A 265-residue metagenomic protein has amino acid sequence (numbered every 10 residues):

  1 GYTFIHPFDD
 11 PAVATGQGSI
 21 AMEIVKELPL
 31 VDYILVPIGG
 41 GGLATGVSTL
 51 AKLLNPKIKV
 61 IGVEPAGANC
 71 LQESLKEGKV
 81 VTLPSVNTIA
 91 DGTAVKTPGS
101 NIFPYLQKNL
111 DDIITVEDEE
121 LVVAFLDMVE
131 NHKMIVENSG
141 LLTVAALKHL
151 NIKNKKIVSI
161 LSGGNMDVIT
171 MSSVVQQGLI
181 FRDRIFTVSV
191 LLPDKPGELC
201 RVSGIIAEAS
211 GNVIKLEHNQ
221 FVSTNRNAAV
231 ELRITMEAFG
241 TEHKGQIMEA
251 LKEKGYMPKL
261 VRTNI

Functional and structural regions predicted by a protein language model:
G1-F4, V86, D183, V230: Gly-rich Lys/Arg/Thr-decorated short loops/hinges at beta-loop-alpha junctions or inter-strand turns that position
F4-P7, V36, G62-V63, I114-D118 (+2 more regions): General beta-strand structural signal in soluble alpha/beta enzymes
D9-D10, P65-A66, D118, L141 (+2 more regions): Short, ordered loop/turn segments at secondary-structure junctions
D9-K108, K148-P193, S203: Glycine-rich phosphate/pyrophosphate-binding loop at beta-loop-alpha junctions
G99-K155: Active-site-adjacent helical/loop segments in soluble small-molecule enzymes
T170-I265: A conserved regulatory-domain signal marking ACT and ACT-like small-molecule sensing domains and adjacent regulatory
